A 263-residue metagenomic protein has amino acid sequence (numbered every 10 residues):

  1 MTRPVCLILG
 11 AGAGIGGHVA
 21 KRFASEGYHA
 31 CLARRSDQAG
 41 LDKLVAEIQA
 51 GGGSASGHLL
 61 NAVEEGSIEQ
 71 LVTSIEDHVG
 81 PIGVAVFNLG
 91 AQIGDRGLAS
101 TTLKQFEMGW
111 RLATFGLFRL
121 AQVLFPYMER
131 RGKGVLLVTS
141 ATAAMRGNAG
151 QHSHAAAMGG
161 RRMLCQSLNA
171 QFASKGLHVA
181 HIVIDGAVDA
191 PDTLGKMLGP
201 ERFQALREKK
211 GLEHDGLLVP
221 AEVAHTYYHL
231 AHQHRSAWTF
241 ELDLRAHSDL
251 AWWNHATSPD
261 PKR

Functional and structural regions predicted by a protein language model:
R3-P4, G53-S54, P81-I82, M128-A141 (+1 more regions): Active-site loop of short-chain dehydrogenase/reductase
G12-G14: Conserved glycine-rich cofactor-binding loop
Y28-K43: Conserved glycine-rich Rossmann-like NAD(P)H-binding loop of the short-chain dehydrogenase/reductase
E69, G90-E107, G150-S153: Conserved mid-core segment of classical short-chain dehydrogenase/reductases
A91, V135-R161, Q166, A170-A173 (+2 more regions): Catalytic loop of short-chain dehydrogenase/reductase
A99-F118, K133, L137, R161: Catalytic Tyr-X3-Lys loop
L112-R130, A170: Amphipathic alpha-helical dimer-interface segment in Rossmann-like NAD(P)H-dependent oxidoreductases
S174-L177, H181-G186, M197-D260: C-terminal helical subdomain
